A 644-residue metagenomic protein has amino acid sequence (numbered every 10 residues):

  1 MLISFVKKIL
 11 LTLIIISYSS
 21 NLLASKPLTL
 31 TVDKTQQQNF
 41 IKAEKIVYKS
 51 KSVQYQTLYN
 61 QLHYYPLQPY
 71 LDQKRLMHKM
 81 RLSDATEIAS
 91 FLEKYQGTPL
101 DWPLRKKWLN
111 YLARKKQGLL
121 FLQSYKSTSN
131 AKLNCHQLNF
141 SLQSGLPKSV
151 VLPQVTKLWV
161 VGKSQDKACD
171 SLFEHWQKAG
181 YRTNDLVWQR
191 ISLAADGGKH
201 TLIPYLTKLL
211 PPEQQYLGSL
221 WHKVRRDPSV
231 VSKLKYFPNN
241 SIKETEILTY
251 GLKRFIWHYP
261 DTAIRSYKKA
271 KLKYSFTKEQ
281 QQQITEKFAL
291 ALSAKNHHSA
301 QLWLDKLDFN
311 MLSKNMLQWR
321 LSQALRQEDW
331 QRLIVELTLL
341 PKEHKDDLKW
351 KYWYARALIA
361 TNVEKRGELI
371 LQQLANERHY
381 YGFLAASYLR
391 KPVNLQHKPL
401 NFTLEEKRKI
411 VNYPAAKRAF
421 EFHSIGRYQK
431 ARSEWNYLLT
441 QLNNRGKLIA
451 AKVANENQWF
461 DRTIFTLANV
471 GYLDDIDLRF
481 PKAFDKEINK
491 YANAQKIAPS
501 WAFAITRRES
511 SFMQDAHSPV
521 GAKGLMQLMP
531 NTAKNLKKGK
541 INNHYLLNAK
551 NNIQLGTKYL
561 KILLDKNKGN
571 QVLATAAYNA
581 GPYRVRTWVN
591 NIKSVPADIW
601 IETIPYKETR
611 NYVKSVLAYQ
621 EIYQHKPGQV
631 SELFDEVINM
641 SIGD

Functional and structural regions predicted by a protein language model:
L2-L10: Bacterial N-terminal signal peptides that target proteins for export
S19-S20: N-terminal signal peptide c-region/cleavage motif recognized by signal peptidases
L30-N39, S50-K51, H63-Y70, L82-D84 (+20 more regions): Generic helix N-cap/helix-start motif at coil->alpha-helix transitions
K45, K74, H78, Y111 (+8 more regions): Residue-level signature for tetratricopeptide repeat
K49, H78, L82, Y111 (+8 more regions): Structural motif corresponding to the intra-repeat A-B loop/turn of tetratricopeptide repeats
V53-L58, D84-K94, G118-S127, K148-V160 (+12 more regions): Alpha-helical repeat scaffolds
Y64, Q73, K269-L272, F276 (+6 more regions): Catalytic glycan-binding domains that act on GlcNAc-containing polysaccharides
L76-M77, L92, R105-N110, T285-A294 (+1 more regions): Alpha-helical adaptor scaffolds
